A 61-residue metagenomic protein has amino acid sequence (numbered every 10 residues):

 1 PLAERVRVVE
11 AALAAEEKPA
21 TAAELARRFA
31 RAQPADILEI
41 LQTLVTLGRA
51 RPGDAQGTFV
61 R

Functional and structural regions predicted by a protein language model:
P1-A11, Q33: Short alpha-helical segments that sit at the start of domains
E4, V8, E24, E39-I40: Amphipathic alpha-helical interaction segments
L13-E17, T46: Short helix-capping/hinge SLiMs at alpha-helix to coil transitions
E17-F29: Short acidic, hydrophobic short linear motifs in intrinsically disordered regions
R31-T43: Short amphipathic alpha-helical interaction segments
V45-Q56: A short, conserved structural fragment
F59-R61: Short hydrophobic/aromatic patches at helix-to-coil boundaries
